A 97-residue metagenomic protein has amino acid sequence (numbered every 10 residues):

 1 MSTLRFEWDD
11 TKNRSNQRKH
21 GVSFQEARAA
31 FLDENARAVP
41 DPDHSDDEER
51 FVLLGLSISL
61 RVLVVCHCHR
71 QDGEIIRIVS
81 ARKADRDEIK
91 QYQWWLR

Functional and structural regions predicted by a protein language model:
M1-R97: Ribonuclease/tRNase effector modules and their secretory precursors
